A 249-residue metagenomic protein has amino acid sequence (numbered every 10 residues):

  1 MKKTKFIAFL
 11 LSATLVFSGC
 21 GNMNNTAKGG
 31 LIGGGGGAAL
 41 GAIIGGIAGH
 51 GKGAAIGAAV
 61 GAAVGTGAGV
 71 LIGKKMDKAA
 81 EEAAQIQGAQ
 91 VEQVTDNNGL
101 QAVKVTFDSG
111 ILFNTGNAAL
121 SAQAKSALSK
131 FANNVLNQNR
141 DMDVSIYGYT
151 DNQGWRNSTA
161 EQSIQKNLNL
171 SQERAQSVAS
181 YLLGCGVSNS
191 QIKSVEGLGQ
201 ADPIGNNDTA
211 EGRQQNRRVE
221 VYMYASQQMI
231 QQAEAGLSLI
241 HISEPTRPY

Functional and structural regions predicted by a protein language model:
M1-I7: Bacterial N-terminal signal peptides that target proteins for export
F9-A13: Hydrophobic helical h-region of N-terminal Sec-dependent signal peptides in bacterial secretory/periplasmic proteins
V16-G19: C-terminal motif of bacterial Sec signal peptides marking the signal peptidase cleavage site
G21-A84: Short, low-complexity, glycine-enriched hydrophobic/amphipathic alpha-helices that associate with lipid bilayers
K75-K104: Amphipathic, membrane-active segments
F113-G154, A179, L183, V221 (+1 more regions): Periplasmic peptidoglycan-binding/anchoring modules of Gram-negative envelope and division proteins
T150-Q231: Periplasmic OmpA-like peptidoglycan-binding domain that tethers envelope proteins to the cell wall
I240-Y249: Single conserved hydrophobic/aromatic residue that forms the stacking wall/gate of nucleotide- or nucleobase-binding
